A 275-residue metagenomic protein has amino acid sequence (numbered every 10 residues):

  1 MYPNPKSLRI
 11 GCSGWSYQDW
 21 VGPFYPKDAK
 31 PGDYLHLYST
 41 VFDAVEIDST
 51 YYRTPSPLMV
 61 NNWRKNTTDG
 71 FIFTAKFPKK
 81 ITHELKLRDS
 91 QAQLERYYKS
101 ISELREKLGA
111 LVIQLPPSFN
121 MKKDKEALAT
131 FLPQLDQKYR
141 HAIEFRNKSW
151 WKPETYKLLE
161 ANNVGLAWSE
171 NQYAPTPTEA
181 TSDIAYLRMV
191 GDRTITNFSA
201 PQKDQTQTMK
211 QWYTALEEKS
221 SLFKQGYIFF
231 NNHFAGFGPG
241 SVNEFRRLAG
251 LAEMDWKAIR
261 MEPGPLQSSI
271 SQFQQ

Functional and structural regions predicted by a protein language model:
M1-Q275: Residues lining hydrophobic/aromatic ligand-binding pockets adjacent to catalytic sites
